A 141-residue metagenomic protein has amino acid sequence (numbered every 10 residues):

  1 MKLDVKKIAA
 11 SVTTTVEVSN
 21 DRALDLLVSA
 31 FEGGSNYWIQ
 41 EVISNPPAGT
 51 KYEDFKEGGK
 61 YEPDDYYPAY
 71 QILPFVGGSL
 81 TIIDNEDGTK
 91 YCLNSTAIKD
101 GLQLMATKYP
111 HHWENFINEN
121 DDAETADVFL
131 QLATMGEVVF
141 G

Functional and structural regions predicted by a protein language model:
K2-I82: Long, contiguous N-terminal structural blocks used for assembly/anchoring
A23-L24, S95-I98, A126: Short amphipathic alpha-helical segments that mediate assembly, nucleic-acid/protein binding, or membrane association
G34, W38, P46, L80 (+3 more regions): Short, flexible helical or helix-coil boundary motifs
I83-D87, G136: Short, flexible beta-strand-to-coil junctions
T89-L102: Short amphipathic beta-strand/extended segments with alternating polar/hydrophobic composition
H112-F140: Acidic, proline/glycine-rich low-complexity IDRs
